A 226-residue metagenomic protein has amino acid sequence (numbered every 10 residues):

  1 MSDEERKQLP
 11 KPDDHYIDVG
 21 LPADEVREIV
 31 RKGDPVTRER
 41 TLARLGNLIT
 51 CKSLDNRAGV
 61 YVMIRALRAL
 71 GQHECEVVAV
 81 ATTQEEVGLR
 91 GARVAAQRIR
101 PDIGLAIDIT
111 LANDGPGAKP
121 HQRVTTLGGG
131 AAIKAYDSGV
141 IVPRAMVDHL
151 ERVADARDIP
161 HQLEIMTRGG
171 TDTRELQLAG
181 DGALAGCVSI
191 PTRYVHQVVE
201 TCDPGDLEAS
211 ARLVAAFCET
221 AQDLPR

Functional and structural regions predicted by a protein language model:
M1-R226: N-terminal hydrophobic/helix-forming segments and targeting peptides
